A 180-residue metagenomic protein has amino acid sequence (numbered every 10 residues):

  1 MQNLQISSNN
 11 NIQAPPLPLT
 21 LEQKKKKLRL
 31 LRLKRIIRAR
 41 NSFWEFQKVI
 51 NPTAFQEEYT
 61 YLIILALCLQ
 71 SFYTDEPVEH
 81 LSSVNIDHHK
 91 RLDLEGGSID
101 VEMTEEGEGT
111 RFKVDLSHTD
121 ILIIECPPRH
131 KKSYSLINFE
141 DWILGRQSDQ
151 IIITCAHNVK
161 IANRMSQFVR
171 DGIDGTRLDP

Functional and structural regions predicted by a protein language model:
N3-S7, N11-P180: Phosphate/NTP-binding elements of NTP-utilizing enzymes
